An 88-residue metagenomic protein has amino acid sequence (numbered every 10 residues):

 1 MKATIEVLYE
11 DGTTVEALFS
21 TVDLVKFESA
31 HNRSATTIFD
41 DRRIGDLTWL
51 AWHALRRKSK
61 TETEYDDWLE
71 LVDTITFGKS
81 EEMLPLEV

Functional and structural regions predicted by a protein language model:
M1-V15, D23-V88: Charged interaction scaffolds used for protein-protein
